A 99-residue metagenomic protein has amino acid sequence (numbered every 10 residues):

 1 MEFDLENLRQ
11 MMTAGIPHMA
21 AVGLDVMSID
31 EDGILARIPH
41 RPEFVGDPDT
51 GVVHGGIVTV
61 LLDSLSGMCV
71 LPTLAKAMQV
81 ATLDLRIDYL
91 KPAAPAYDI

Functional and structural regions predicted by a protein language model:
M1-D98: Terminal targeting signals and extreme-terminal segments of soluble enzymes
